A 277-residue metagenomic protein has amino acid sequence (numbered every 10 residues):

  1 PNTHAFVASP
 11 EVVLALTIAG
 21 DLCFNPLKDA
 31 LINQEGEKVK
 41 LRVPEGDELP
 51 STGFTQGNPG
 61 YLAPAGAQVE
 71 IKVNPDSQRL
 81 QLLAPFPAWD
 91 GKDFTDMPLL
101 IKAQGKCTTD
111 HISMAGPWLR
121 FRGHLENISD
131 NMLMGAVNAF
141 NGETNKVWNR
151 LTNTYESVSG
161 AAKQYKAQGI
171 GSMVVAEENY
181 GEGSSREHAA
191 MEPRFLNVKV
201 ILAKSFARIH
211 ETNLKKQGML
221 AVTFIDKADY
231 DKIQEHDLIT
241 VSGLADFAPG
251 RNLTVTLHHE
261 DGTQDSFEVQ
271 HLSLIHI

Functional and structural regions predicted by a protein language model:
P1-A15, E211-L272: Thiamine diphosphate
P1-G57, K215: Mobile "lid/hinge" segments at catalytic clefts and subdomain interfaces of large enzymes
L16-T17, N25-L27, T109-I112, F121-R122 (+5 more regions): Short helix/loop capping segments that flank catalytic or ligand/cofactor-binding pockets
T17-N25, G135, A139, L196 (+1 more regions): Change "in soluble alpha/beta enzymes" to "in soluble alpha/beta proteins
V39-W89: Acidic, Ser/Thr-rich low-complexity intrinsically disordered segments
Q68-L202: Non-catalytic terminal/interface segments that mediate subunit docking, oligomerization, and allosteric communication
K199-K204, A221-F224: Short hydrophobic alpha-helical runs that function as membrane-insertion/retention elements
I275-I277: Conserved small/polar residues in nucleotide/adenosyl-binding loops
